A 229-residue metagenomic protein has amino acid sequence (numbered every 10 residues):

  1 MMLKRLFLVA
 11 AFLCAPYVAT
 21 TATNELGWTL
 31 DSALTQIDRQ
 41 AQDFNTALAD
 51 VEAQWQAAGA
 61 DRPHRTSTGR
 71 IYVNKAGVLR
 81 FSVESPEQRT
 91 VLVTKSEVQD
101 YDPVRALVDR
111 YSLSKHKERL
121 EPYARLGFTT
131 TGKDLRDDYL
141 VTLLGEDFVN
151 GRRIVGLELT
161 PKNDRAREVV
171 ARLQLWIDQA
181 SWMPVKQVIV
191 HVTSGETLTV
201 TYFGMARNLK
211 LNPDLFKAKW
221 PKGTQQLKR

Functional and structural regions predicted by a protein language model:
M1-F7: Bacterial N-terminal signal peptides that target proteins for export
V9-P16: Bacterial N-terminal signal peptides
T21-T23: Boundary at the C-terminal end of the N-terminal hydrophobic targeting segment
W28, D109, A124, F128 (+2 more regions): Gly/Pro-enriched, hydrophobic low-complexity segments that function as extracytoplasmic propeptides/linkers
L30-D100: N-terminal mature ectodomain segment of secretory-pathway/periplasmic proteins
V78-L79, V98, V108, W182-P184: Hydrophobic residues embedded in beta-strands of well-ordered beta-sheets
V83-S85, P103-V104, I189-V192: Beta-turn initiation residues at beta-strand->coil junctions
Q99-T130: Acidic/charged, solvent-exposed loop-and-adjacent secondary-structure segments enriched in E/D, K/R, S/T, and G/P
